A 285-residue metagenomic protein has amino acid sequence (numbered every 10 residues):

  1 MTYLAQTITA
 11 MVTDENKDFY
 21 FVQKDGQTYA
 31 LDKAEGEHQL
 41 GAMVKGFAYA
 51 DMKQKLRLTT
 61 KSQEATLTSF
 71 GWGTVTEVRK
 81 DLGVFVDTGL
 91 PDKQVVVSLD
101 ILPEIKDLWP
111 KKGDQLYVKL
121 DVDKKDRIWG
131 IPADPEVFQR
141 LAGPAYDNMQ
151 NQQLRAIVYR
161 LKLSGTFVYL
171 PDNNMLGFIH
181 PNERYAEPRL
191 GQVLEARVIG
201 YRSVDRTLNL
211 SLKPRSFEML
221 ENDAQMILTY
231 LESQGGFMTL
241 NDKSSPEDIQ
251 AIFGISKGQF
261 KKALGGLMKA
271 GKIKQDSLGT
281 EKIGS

Functional and structural regions predicted by a protein language model:
M1-S285: Single-stranded RNA-binding regions, centering on S1/OB-family and related RNA-binding modules
